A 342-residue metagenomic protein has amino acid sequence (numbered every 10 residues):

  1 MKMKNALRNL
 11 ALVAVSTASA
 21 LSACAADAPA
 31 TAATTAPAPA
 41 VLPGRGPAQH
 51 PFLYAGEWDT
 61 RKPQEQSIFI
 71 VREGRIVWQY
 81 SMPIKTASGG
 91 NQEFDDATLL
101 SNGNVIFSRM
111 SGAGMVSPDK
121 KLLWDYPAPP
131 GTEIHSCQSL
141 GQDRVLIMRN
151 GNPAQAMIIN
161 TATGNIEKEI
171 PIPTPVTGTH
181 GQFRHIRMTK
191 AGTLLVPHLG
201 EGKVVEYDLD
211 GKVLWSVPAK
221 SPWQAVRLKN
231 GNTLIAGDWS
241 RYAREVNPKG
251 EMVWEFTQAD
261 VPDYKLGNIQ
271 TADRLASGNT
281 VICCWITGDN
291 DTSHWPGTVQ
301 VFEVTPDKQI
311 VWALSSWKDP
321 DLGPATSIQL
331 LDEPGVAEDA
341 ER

Functional and structural regions predicted by a protein language model:
M1-A14, A18: Bacterial N-terminal signal peptides that target proteins for export
L7, S22-A26, D291: A sequence-level detector of short, solvent-exposed, charge-rich linear segments
A14-T35: Bacterial Sec-dependent signal peptides at the C-terminal "C-region" and cleavage site
A28-R342: Histidine-/acidic-rich catalytic cores in large beta-rich domains
